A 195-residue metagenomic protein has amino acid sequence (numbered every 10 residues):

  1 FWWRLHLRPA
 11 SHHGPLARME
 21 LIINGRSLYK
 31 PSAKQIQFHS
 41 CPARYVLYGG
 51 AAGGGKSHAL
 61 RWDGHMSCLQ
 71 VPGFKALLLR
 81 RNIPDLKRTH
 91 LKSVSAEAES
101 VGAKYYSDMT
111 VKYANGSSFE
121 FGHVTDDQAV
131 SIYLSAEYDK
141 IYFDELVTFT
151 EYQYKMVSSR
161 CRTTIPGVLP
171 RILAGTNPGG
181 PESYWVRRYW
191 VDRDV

Functional and structural regions predicted by a protein language model:
W2-R4, R8-V195: Phosphate/NTP-binding elements of NTP-utilizing enzymes
